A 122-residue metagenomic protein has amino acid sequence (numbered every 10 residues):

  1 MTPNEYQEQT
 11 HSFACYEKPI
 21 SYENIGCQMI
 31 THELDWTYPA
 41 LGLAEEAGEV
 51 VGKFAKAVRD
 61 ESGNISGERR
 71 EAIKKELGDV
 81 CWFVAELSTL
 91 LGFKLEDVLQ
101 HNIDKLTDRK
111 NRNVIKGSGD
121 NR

Functional and structural regions predicted by a protein language model:
M1-R122: Flexible "arm" and connector segments at domain edges
